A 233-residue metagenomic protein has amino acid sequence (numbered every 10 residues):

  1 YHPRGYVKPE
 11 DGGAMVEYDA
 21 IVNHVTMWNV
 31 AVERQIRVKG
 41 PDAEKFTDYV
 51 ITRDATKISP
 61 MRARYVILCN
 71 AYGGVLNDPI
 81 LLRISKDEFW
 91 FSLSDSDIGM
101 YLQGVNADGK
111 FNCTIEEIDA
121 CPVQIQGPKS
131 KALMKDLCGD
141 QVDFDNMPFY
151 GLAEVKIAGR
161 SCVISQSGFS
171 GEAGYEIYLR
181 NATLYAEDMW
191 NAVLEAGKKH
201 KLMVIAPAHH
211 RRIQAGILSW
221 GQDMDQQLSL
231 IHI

Functional and structural regions predicted by a protein language model:
Y1-I231: Glycine/proline-enriched, intrinsically flexible loops and inter-domain linkers
